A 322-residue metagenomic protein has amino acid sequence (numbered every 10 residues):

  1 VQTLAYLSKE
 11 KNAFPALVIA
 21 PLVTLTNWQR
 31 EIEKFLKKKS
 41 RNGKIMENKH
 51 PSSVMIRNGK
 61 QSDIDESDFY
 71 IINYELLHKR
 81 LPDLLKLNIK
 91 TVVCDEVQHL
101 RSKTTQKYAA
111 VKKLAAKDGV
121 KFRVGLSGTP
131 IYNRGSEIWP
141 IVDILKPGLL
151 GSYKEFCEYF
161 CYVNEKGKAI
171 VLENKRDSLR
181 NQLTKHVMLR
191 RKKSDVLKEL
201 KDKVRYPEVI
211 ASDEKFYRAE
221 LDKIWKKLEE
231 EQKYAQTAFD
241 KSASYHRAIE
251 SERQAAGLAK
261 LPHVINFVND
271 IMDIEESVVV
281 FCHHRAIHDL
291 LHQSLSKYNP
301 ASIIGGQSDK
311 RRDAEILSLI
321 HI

Functional and structural regions predicted by a protein language model:
V1-L4: Walker A/P-loop
F14-E31: Conserved Walker A/P-loop ATP-binding site and its immediately adjacent core in helicase/helicase-like ATPase domains
K60-Y70, D313-L319: Conserved motor-coupling elements within RecA-like helicase/translocase cores
I71-L76, P82-I89, Q106-K121, L126 (+1 more regions): Inter-lobe coupling linker of SF2 helicases/translocases
D95-E96: Walker B catalytic acidic pair
W139-G151: A short helix-turn-beta junction within AAA+ P-loop NTPase domains corresponding to the substrate/partner-engaging
C282-G305: Conserved helicase motor "Helicase C" RecA-like lobe of SF1/SF2 P-loop NTPases
Y298-I320: Conserved helicase ATPase core of P-loop NTP-dependent helicases/translocases
